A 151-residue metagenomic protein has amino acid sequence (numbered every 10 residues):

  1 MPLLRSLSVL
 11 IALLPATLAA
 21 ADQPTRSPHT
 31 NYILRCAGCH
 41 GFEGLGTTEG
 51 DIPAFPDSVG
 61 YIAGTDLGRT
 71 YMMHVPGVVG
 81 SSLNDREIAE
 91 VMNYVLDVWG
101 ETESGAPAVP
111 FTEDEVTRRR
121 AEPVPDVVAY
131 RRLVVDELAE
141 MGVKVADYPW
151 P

Functional and structural regions predicted by a protein language model:
M1-L4: N-terminal secretory signal peptides that target proteins for export/translocation
S6-A16: Bacterial N-terminal signal peptides
P15-N31, E43-G46: Electrostatic cytochrome c docking/interface patches
R26-A37, G64, D85: Sequence context surrounding c-type heme c attachment/ligation sites in exported
H29, L45-S81: Gly/Gly-Pro-rich "capping" loops immediately C-terminal to redox-active cysteine motifs in periplasmic/lumenal
Y32-F42, V91, V95: The canonical Cys-X-X-Cys-His
G80-E90, Y94-V95: Internal catalytic or translocation cores that form aromatic/hydrophobic pockets or channels for amphipathic metabolites
R86, D97-P151: Flexible coil segments in periplasmic/lumen-exposed cytochrome c-class electron-transfer proteins
